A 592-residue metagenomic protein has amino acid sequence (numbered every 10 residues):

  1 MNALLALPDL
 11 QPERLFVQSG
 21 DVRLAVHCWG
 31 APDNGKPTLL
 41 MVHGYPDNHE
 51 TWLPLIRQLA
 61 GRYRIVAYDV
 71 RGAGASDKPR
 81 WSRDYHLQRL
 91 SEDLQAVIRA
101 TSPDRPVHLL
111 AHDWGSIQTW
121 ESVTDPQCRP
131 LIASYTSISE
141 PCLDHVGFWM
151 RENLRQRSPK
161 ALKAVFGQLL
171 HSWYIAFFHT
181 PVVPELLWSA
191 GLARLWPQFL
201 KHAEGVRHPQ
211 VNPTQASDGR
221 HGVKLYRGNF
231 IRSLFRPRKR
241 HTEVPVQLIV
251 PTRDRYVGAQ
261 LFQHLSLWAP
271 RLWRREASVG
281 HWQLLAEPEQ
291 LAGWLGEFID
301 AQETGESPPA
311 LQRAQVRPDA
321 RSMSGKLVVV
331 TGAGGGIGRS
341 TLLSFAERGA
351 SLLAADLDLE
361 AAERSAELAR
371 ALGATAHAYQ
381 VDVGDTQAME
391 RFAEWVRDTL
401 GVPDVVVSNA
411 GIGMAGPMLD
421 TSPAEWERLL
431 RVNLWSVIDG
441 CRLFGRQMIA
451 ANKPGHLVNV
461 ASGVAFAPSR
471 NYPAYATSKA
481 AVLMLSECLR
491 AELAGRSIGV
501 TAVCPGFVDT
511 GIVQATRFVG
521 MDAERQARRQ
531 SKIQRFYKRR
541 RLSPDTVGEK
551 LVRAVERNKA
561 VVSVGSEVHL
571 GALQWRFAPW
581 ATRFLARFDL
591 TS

Functional and structural regions predicted by a protein language model:
N2, L10, T51, V66 (+2 more regions): Flexible "cap/lid" subdomain of the alpha/beta-hydrolase fold that forms the substrate-access gate
A31-A75: Conserved HGGG/HGGXW glycine-rich cap/lid loop of the alpha/beta-hydrolase fold
W52, P417-M418, E425-E427: Substrate-binding pocket helix/loop in short-chain dehydrogenase/reductase
L327, G334-G335: Conserved glycine-rich cofactor-binding loop
C441, S478: Active-site helix of classical SDR
S462: Residue(s) in the substrate-gating loop at a strand-loop-helix junction that position the organic substrate next
G495-S566: SDR active-site lid
